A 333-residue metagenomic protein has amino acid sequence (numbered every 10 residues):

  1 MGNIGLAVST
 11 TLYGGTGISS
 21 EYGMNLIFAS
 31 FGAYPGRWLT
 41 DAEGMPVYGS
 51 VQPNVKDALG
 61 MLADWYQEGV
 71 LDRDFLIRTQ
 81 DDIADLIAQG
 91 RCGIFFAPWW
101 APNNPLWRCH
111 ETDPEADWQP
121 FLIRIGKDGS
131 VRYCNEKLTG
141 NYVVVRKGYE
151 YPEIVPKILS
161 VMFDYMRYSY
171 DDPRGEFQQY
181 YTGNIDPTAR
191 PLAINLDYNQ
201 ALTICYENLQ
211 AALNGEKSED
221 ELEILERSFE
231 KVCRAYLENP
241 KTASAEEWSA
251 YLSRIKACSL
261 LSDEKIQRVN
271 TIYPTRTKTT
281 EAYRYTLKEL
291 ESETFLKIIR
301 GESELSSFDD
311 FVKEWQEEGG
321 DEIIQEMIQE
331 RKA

Functional and structural regions predicted by a protein language model:
M1-E43, C92-N103, P114: Extracytoplasmic/periplasmic solute-binding protein
G36-P53, G126-Y133, R190-N214, A333: Short, solvent-exposed loop/beta-turn-alpha elements that line the ligand-binding surface or hinge of extracytoplasmic
E43-R73, L122-G126: Glycine-centered hinge/linker elements that transmit conformational signals in sensory and ligand-binding systems
L76-D85: Short helix-initiation/N-cap motifs at beta->coil->alpha
P105-S130: Ligand-binding "clamshell"
L138-Y151: A bilobed periplasmic-binding-protein/Venus flytrap-type ligand-binding module shared by bacterial periplasmic
K157, D164-E293, E302: Conserved small-residue motifs centered on glycine
E293-A333: Histidine-centered catalytic/metal-binding microenvironments
